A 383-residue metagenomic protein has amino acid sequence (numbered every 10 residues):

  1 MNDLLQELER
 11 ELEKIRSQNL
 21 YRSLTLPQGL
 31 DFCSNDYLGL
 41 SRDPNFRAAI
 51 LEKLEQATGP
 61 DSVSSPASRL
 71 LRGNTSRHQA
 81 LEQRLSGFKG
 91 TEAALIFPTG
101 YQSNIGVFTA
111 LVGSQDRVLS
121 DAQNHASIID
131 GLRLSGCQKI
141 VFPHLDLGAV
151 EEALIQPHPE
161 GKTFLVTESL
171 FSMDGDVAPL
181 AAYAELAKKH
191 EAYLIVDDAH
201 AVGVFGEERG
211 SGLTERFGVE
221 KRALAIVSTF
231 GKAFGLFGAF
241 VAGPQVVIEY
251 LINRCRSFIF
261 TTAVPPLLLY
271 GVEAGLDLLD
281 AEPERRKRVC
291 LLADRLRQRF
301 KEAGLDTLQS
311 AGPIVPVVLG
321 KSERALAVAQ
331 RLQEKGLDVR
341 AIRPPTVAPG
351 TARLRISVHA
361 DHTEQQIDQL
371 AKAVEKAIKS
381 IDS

Functional and structural regions predicted by a protein language model:
N2, D43-P44, A48-E52, G87 (+2 more regions): PLP-dependent enzyme catalytic core of the Aspartate aminotransferase-like
N2-S64, A192: N-terminal "arm"/small-domain region of PLP-dependent enzymes with the aminotransferase-like
L40-S41, K287-D294, K301-K335, G350-T351 (+1 more regions): Conserved PLP-binding catalytic core of the aspartate aminotransferase-like
Q56-T99: Conserved N-terminal alpha-helix of the aminotransferase class I/II PLP-enzyme fold
V107-A126: Conserved PLP-anchoring active-site segment centered on the Schiff-base-forming lysine
I140, H144-V196: Active-site phosphate-binding strand-loop segment of PLP-dependent enzymes
E215-Y250: Active-site PLP attachment segment
A263-E282, R288, L292, K301: Structural motif of enzymes handling amino- and sulfur-group chemistry
